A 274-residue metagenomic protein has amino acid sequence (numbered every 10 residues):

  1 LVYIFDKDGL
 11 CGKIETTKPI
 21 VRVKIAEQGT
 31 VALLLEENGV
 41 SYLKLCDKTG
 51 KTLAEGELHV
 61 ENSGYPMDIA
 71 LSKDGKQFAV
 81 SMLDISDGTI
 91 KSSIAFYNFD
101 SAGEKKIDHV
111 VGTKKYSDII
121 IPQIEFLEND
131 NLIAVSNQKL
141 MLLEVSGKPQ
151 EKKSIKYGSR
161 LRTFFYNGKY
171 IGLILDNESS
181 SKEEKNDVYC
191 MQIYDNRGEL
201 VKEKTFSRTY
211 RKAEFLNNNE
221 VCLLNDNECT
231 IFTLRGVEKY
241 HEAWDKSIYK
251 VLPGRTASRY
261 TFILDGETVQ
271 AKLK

Functional and structural regions predicted by a protein language model:
L1, D8-E15, T52-H59, E104-K115 (+3 more regions): A short beta-strand motif characteristic of beta-propeller blades
L1, K18-G29, E61-L71, T113-L127 (+3 more regions): Repeated scaffold domains used in trafficking and secretory/extracellular systems, primarily beta-propellers
V2-Y3, G39-L45, S86-N98, N137-E144 (+3 more regions): Structural motif
D6-G9, C46-K51, F99-A102, E144-K148 (+3 more regions): Short loop/turn segments that connect beta-strands within beta-propeller blades
T30-A32, G75-F78, N131-I133, I171 (+2 more regions): Hydrophobic beta-strand positions that form the internal "hydrophobic ladder" of WD40/Gbeta-like beta-propeller blades
L34-E36, V80-S81, A134-S136, I174-D176 (+2 more regions): Residue-level marker for isolated small/hydroxyl-bearing positions within beta-strands of beta-sheet-rich domains
G39-V135, K139-L140: Solenoidal tandem-repeat scaffolds enriched in leucines and small polar residues
M141, S146-W244: Intrinsically disordered, low-complexity segments enriched in Gly and acidic/Ser/Thr residues that form flexible
